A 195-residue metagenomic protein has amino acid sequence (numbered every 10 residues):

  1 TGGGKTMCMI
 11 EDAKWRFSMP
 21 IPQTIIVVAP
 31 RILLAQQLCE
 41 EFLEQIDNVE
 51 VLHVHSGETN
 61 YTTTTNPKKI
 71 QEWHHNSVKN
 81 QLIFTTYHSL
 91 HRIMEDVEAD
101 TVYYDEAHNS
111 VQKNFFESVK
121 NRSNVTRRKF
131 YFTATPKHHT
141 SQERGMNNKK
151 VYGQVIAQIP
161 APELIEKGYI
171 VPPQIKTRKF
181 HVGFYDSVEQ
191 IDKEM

Functional and structural regions predicted by a protein language model:
T1-D12: Walker A/P-loop
T6-C8, I21-E44: Conserved Walker A/P-loop ATP-binding site and its immediately adjacent core in helicase/helicase-like ATPase domains
R31, F84-S89, F132-P136: A short beta-strand-to-loop transition that corresponds to the Sensor-1 phosphate-sensing loop of AAA+ P-loop ATPases
L33-N66: Conserved helix-turn-beta segment of the N-terminal RecA-like "Helicase ATP-binding" lobe in SF1/SF2 helicases
A35-Q37, T62-T63, I93, H138-E143: Switch/connector loops and helix/strand junctions flanking conserved nucleotide-binding motifs in nucleotide-processing
H74-S118: Conserved RecA-like ASCE ATPase "motif II neighborhood" in helicase/translocase motors
N109-I170: Post-DEXD/H (motif II) to motif III coupling segment of the RecA-like Helicase ATP-binding lobe
Q154-M195: Conserved interdomain linker/interface between the two RecA-like ATPase lobes of SF2 helicase motors
